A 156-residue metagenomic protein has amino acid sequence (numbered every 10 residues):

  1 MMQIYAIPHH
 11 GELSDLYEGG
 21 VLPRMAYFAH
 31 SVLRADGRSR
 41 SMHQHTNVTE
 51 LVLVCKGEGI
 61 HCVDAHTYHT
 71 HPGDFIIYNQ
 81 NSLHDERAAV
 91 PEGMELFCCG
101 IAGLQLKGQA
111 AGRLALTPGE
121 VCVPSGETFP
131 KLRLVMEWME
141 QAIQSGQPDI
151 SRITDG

Functional and structural regions predicted by a protein language model:
M1-H69: Generic protein-terminus/edge-of-domain signal
M2-S31, F75-P148: A hydrophobic/aromatic-rich effector-binding and dimerization subdomain of bacterial HTH-type transcriptional regulators
G57-G59, G73, N81: Glycine-centered flexibility sites
A65-N79: Short acidic-glycine-tyrosine-enriched beta hairpin
H66-T67, Q147-D149: Membrane-helix interface segments
S151-D155: Short, charged, amphipathic alpha-helical segments
